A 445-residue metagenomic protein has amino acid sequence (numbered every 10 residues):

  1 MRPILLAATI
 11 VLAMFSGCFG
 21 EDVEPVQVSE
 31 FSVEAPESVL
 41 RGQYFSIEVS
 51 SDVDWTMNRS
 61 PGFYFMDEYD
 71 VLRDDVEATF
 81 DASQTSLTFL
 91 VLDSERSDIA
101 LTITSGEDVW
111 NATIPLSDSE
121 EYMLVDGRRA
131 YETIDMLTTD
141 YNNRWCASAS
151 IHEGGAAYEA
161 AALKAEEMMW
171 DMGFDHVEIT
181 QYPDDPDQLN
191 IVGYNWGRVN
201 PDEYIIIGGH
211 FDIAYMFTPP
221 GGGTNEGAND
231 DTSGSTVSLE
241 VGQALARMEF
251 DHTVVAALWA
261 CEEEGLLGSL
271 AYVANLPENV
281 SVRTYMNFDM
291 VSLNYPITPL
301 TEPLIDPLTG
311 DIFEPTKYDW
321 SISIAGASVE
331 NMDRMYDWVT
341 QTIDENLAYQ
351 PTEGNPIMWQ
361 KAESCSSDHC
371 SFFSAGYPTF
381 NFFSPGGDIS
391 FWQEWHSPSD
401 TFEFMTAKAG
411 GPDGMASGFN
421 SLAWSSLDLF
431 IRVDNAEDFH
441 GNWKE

Functional and structural regions predicted by a protein language model:
M1-Q27, V49, I103, W259: Secretory targeting signatures
A82-S94: Short, hydrophobic beta-strand segments
D108-E120: Edge beta-strands of extracellular beta-sandwich domains
S117-Y158, E166, F391-F404: N-terminal capping segment at the start of a domain
M136-W196: A non-catalytic alpha/beta surface segment that caps or lines the substrate-entry region of metallo-dependent hydrolase
I207, D212-I213, F217-L266, S426: Alpha-helical metal-binding/catalytic segments enriched in His/Glu/Asp
W259-T379: Metal-dependent peptidase/peptidase-like ectodomains
V282, N287, V291-D311, M358-E445: Active-site-adjacent mobile loop/cap segments within catalytic or ligand-binding domains
